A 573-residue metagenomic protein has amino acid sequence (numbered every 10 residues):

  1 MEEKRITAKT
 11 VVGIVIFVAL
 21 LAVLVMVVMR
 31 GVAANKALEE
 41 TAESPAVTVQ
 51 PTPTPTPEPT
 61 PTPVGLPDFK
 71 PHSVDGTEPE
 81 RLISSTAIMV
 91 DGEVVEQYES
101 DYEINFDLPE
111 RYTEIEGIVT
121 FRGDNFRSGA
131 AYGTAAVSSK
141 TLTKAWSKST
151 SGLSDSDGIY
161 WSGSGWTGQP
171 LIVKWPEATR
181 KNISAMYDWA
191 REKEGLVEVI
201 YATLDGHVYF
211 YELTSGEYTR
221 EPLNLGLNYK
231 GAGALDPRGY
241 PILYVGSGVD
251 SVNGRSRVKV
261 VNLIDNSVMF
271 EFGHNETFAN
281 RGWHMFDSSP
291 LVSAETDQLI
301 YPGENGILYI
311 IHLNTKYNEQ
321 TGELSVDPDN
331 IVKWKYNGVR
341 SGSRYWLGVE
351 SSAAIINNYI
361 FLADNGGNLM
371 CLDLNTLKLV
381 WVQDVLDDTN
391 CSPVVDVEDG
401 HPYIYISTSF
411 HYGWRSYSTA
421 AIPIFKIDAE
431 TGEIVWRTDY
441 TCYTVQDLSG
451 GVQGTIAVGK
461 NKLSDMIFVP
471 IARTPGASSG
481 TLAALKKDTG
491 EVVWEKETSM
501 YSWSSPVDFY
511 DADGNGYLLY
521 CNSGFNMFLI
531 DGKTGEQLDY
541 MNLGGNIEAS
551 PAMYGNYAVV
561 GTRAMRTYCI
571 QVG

Functional and structural regions predicted by a protein language model:
E2-V18: N-terminal Sec-pathway targeting helices
T7, Y112-T113: Start-transfer (signal-anchor) and selected internal transmembrane alpha helices of multi-pass inner/ER membrane
V18-M26: Alpha-helical transmembrane segments
V25-E40: Hydrophobic single-pass membrane-insertion segments
E39-H72: Ser/Thr-rich, Proline-interspersed low-complexity disordered segments
P61-D107, R111, S128-W166, L171-V245 (+2 more regions): Extracytoplasmic/lumenal domain signature
